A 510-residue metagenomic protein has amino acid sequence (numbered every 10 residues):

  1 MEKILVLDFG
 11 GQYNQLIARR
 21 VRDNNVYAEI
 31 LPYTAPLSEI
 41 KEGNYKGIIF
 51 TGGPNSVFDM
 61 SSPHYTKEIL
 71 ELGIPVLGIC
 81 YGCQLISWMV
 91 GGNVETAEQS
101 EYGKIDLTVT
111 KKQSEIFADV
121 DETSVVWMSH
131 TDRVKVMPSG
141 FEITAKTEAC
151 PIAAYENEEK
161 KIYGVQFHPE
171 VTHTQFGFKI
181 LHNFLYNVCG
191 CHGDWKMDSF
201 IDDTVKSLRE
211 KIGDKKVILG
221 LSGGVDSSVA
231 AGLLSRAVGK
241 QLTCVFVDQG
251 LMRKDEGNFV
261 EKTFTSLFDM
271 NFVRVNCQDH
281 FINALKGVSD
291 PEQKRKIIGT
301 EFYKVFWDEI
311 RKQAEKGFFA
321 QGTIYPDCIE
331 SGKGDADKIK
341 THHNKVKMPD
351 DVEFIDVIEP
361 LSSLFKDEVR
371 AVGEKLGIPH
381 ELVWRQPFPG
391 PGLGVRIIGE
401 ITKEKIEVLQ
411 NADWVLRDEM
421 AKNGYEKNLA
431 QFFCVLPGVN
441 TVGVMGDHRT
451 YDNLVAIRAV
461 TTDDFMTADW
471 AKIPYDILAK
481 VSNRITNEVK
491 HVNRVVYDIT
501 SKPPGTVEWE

Functional and structural regions predicted by a protein language model:
M1-F50, P54-M60, H64-L72, W88-G317 (+2 more regions): RNA-binding accessory domains that recognize and position tRNA/RNA substrates
G78, G82, S87: Gly/Ala-rich beta-loop-alpha elbow adjacent to hydrolase catalytic centers
A320: Active-site regions of oxyanion-processing enzymes, predominantly non-cytosolic
